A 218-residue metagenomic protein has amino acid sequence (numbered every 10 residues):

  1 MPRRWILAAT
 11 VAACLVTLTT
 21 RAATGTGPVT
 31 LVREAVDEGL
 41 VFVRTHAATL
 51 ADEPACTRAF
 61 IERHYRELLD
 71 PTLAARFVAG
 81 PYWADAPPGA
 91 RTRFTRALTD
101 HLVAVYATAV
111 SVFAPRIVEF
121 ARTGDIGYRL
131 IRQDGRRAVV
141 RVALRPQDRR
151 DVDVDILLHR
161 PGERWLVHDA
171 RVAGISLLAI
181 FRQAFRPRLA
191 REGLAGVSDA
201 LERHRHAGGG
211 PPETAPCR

Functional and structural regions predicted by a protein language model:
M1-A9: Bacterial N-terminal signal peptides that target proteins for export
A8-T17: Bacterial N-terminal signal peptides
L18-T24: Sec/Tat signal peptide C-region and signal peptidase I cleavage site
T26-V110: Early exported N-terminus immediately downstream of N-terminal targeting peptides
W83, D100-H101, P146, A173-L177: Solvent-exposed loop/turn segments at secondary-structure junctions within structured extracellular/periplasmic domains
R93-V152, H204-R218: Surface-exposed, charged secondary-structure patches
D151-I180: Short beta-strand edge/turn micro-motifs at domain boundaries
G174-R218: Non-transmembrane domains of secretory- and envelope-associated proteins
